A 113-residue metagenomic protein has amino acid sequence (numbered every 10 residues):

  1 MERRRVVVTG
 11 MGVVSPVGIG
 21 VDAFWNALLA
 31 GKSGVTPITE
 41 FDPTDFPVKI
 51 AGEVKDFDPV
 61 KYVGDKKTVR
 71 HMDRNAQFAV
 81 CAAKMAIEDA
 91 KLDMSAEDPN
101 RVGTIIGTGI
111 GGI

Functional and structural regions predicted by a protein language model:
M1-I113: Conserved "HGTGT" condensation-loop signature of ketosynthase/thiolase-family condensing enzymes that catalyze
